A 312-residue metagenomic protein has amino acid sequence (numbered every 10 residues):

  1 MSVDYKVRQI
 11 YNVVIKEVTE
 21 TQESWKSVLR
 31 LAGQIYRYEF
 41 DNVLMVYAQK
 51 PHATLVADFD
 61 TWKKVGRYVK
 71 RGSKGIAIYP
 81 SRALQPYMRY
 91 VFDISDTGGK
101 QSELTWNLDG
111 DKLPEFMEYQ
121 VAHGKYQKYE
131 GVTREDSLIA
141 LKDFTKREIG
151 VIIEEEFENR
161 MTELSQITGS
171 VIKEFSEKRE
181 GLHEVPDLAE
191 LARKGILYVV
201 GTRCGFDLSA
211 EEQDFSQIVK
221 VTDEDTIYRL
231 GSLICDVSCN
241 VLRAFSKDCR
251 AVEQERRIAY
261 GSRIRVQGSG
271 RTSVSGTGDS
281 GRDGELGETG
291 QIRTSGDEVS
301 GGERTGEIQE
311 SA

Functional and structural regions predicted by a protein language model:
M1-A312: N-terminal accessory/interface modules of nucleic-acid-binding and processing proteins
